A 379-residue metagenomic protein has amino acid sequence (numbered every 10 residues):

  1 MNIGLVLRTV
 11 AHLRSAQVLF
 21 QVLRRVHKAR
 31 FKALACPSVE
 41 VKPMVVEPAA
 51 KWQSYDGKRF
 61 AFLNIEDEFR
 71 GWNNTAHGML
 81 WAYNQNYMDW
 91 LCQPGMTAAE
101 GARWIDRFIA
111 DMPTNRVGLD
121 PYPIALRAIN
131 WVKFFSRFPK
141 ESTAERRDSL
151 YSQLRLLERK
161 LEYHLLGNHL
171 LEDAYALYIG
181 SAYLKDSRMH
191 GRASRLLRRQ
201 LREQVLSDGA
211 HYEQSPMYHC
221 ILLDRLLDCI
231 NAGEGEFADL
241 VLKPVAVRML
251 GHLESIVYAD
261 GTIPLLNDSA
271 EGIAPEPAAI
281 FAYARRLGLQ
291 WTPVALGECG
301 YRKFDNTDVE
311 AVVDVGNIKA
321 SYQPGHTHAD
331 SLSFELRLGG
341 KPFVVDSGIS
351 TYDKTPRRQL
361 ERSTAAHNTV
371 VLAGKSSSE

Functional and structural regions predicted by a protein language model:
M1-R70: Extreme N-terminal leader/anchor segments
K58-F62, G71, R302, F334 (+1 more regions): Short polybasic amphipathic segments
N64, N74, C92, D305-N306 (+3 more regions): Pocket-edge structural micro-motifs
F69, G78-A246: Aromatic-lined, polymer-binding surfaces characteristic of secreted/periplasmic polysaccharide-degrading enzymes
N86, D173, G300, D330-L332 (+1 more regions): Residues that flank catalytic or metal-binding motifs in active/ligand-binding sites
L119, I124, P324, H328 (+1 more regions): Short alpha-helix boundary/capping segments
A210-I349: Carbohydrate-active enzyme catalytic cores, enriched for enzymes that act on polyanionic acidic polysaccharides
L332-E379: Active-site rim segments in enzyme catalytic domains, especially the processed small/beta chain of N-terminal
